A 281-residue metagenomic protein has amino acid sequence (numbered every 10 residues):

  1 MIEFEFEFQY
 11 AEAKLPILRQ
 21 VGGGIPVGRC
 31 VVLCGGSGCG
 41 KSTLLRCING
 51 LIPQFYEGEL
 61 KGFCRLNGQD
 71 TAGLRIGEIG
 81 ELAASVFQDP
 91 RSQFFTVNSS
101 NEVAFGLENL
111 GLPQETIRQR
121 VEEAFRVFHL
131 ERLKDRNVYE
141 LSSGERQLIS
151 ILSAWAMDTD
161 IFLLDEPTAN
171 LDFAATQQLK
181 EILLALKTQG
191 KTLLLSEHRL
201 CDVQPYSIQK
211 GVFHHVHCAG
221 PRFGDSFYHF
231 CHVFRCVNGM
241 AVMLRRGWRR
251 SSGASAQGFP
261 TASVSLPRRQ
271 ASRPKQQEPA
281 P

Functional and structural regions predicted by a protein language model:
F63-E78: ABC ATPase NBD Q-loop/coupling interface
E115-L133: Conserved ABC ATPase "signature" region
N137-L141, E145: Conserved ABC ATPase signature
I151: Hydrophobic anchor residue at the start of the ABC signature
A154-W155: ABC ATPase C-loop
F162-D165: Catalytic Walker B motif of ABC-type/P-loop ATPase nucleotide-binding domains
F173-A175: Helix N-cap at the start of a conserved alpha-helix in ABC-type nucleotide-binding domains
E197-H198: H-loop/switch region of ABC-family ATPase nucleotide-binding domains
